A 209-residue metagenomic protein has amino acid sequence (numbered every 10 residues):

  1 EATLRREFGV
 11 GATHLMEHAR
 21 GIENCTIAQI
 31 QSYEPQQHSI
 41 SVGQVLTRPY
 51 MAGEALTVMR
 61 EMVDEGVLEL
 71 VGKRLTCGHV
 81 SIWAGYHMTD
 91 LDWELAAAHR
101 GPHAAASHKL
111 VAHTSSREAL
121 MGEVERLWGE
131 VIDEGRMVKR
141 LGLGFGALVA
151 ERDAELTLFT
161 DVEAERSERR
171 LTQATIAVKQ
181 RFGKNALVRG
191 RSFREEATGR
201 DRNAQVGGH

Functional and structural regions predicted by a protein language model:
E1-M137: DNA-contacting surface of Y-family translesion DNA polymerases
G101-H209: Acidic, metal-coordinating catalytic segment for phosphate/diphosphate chemistry, firing primarily on the Nudix
